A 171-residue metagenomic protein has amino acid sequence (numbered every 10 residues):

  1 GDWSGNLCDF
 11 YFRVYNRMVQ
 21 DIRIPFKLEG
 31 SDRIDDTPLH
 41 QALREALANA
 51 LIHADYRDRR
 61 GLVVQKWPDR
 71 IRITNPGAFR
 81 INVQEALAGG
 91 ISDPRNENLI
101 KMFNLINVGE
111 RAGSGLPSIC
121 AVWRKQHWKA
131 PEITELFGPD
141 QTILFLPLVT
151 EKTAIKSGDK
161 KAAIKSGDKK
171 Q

Functional and structural regions predicted by a protein language model:
G1-Q171: C-terminal regulatory or interaction extensions
